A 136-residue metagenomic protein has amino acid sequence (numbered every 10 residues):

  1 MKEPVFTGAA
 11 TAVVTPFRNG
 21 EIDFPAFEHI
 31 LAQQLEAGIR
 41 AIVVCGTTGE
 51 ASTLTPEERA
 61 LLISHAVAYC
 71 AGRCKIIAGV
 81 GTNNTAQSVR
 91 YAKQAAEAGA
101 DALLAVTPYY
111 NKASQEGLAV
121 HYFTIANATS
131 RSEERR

Functional and structural regions predicted by a protein language model:
M1-G20, T47-G49, L62-I77: N-terminal small/glycine-rich loop or linker at the start of catalytic domains across soluble metabolic enzymes
P4-G8, H29-V43: N-terminal glycine-rich anion-binding loops that anchor highly charged ligand groups
A9-A26, L54, I76-A86, Y110-Q115: Active-site mouth loops of central-metabolism enzymes
E21, Q34, A66, A95 (+1 more regions): Conserved, mostly hydrophobic/aromatic
I39-H65, V80-T85, A105-L118: Glycine-rich, proline-tolerant flexible connector loops at the mouths of alpha/beta enzymes
N84-A95: Catalytic cores of alpha/beta
E134-R135: Conserved small/polar residues in nucleotide/adenosyl-binding loops
